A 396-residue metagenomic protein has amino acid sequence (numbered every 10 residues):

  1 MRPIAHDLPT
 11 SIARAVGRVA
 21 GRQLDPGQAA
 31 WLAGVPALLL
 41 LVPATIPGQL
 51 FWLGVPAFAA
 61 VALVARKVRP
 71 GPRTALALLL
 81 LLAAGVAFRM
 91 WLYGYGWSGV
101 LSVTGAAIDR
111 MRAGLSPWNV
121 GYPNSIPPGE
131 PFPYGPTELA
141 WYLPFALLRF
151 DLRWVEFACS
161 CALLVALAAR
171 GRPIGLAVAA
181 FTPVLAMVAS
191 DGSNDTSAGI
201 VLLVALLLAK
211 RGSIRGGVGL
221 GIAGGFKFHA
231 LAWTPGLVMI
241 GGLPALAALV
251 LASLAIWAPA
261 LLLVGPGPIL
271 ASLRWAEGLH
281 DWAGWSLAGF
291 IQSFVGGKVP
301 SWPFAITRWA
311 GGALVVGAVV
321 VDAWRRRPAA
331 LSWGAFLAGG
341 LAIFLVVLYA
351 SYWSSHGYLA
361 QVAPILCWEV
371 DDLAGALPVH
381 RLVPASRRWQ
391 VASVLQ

Functional and structural regions predicted by a protein language model:
M1-R2, Q396: Bacterial/eukaryotic Sec-type N-terminal signal peptides
R2-L206, K210, I214, G241-A363 (+2 more regions): Primarily membrane-embedded glycan-assembly and transfer machineries that use lipid-linked glycans
V218-M239, Y352-Y358: Transmembrane helices and adjacent periplasmic/lumenal helix-loop junctions of polyprenol-phosphate-dependent
L220, A232, I256-W257, V383: Preference for long, amphipathic alpha-helical scaffolds in soluble/luminal domains and all-alpha bundles
V370-Q396: A juxtamembrane structural motif centered on a specific transmembrane helix
